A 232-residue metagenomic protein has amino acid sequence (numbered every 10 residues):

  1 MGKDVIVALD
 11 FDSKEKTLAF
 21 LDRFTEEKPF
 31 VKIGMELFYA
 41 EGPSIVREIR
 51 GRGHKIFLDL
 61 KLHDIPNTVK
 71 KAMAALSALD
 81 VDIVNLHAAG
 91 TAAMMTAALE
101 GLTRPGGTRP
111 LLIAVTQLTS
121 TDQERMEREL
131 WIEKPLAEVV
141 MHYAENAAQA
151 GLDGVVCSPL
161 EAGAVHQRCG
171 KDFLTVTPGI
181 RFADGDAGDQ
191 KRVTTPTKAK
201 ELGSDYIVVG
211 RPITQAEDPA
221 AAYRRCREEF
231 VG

Functional and structural regions predicted by a protein language model:
M1-F20, G163, Q167-G170, A187 (+2 more regions): N-terminal amphipathic alpha-helix/helix-capping segment at the start of soluble metabolic enzymes
G2, T68-D153, E161, R168-D172 (+1 more regions): Conserved anion-binding
K3-L9, V31-I33, I56-L60, V84-L86 (+4 more regions): Hydrophobic faces of well-ordered beta-strands that scaffold small-molecule active sites in alpha/beta enzyme cores
D12-F24, N67-A75, L136-N146, K191-K198: Short, acidic/polar
K14-K16, E36-R52, I65-K71, A88-L111 (+3 more regions): Active-site-adjacent beta->alpha loops and helix N-cap segments on the catalytic face of soluble alpha/beta enzymes
E26, R52, L79, A150 (+1 more regions): Structural motif
L79-A92, G179-F182, D189-A222: Glycine-rich phosphate-binding active-site loops on the catalytic face of alpha/beta enzymes
